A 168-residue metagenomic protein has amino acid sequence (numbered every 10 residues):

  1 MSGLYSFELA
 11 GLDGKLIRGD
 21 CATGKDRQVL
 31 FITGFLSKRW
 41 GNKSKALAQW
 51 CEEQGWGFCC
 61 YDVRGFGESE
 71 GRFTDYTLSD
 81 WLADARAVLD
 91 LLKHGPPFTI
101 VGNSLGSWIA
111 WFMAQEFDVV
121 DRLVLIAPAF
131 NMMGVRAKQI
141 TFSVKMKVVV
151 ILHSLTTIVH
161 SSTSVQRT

Functional and structural regions predicted by a protein language model:
M1-G24: N-terminal cap/lid segment of alpha/beta-hydrolase-fold proteins
D26-G34: Short beta-strand element of the alpha/beta-hydrolase
L36-N42: Short substrate-entry loop that stabilizes the transition state in hydrolases
S44-E70: Conserved alpha/beta-hydrolase
G67-L92: Catalytic nucleophile-loop/oxyanion-hole region of alpha/beta-hydrolase and closely related hydrolase-like folds
I100-G102, I126: Short beta-strand immediately N-terminal to the catalytic nucleophile in serine-hydrolase-like folds
G102-A110: Gly/Ala-rich beta-loop-alpha elbow adjacent to hydrolase catalytic centers
W108, D118-T168: The alpha/beta-hydrolase serine catalytic core
